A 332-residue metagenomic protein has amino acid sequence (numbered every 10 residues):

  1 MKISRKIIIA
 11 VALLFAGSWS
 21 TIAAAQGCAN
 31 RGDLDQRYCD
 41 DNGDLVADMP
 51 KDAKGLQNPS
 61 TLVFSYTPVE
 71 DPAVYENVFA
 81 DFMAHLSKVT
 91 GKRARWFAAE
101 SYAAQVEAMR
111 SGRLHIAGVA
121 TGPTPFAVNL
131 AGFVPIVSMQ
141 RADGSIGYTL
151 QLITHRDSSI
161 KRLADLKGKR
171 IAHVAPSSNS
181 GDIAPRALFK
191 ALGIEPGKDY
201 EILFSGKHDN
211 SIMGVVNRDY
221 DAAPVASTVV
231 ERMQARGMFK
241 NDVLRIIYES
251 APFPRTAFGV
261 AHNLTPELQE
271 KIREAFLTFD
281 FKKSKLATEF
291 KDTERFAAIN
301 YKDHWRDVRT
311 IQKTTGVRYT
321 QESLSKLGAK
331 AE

Functional and structural regions predicted by a protein language model:
K2, W19-A104, T288-E332: N-terminal hydrophobic or amphipathic helices and topogenic motifs
I9-S18: Bacterial N-terminal signal peptides
F64-S87, G122, S145-I212, Y220 (+2 more regions): Bilobed "Venus flytrap"/periplasmic-binding protein-like clamshell domains and structurally analogous long
T67, A142-Q151, M238-F276, S284 (+1 more regions): Periplasmic-binding protein-like
W96-E107, P196-M213, P252: Short helix-initiation/N-cap motifs at beta->coil->alpha
A103-A117, L130, A164, H208-T228: Short helices/loops that flank or line small-molecule/ion binding pockets
V106-D165: Acidic, polar ligand-binding/catalytic clefts
T121-A131, P185-A191, V216-N217, D221-N241: A ligand-binding cleft/hinge motif common to bilobed small-molecule-binding domains
